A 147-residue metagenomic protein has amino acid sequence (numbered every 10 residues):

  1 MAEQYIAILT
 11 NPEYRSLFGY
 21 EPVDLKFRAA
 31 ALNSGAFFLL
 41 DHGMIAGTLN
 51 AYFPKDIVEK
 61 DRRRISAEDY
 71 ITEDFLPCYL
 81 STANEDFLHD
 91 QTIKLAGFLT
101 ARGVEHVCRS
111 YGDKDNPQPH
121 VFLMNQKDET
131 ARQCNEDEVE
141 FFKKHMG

Functional and structural regions predicted by a protein language model:
M1-G147: Alpha/beta-hydrolase superfamily serine-hydrolase fold, recognizing
